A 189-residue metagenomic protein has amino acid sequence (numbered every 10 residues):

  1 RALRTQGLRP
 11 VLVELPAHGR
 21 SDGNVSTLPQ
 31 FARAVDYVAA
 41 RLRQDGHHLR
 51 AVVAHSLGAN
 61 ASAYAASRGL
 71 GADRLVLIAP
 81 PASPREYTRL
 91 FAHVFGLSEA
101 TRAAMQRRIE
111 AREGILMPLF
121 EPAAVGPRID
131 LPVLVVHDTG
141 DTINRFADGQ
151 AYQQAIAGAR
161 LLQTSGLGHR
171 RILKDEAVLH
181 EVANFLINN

Functional and structural regions predicted by a protein language model:
R4-D22: Conserved alpha/beta-hydrolase
V25-D45, R50: Alpha/beta-hydrolase active-site loop
V53-S62: Gly/Ala-rich beta-loop-alpha elbow adjacent to hydrolase catalytic centers
S67-I115: Hydrolase active-site cap/lid region
R128-D130, V135-H137, D141: Short beta-strand/loop motif that positions the catalytic acidic residue of the alpha/beta-hydrolase fold
T142-D148: Conserved alpha/beta-hydrolase "acid-adjacent" motif
Q153-R170: Catalytic histidine neighborhood in serine/cysteine hydrolases with alpha/beta-hydrolase-type architecture
L167-L179: Catalytic histidine-centered segment of alpha/beta-hydrolase-like enzymes
